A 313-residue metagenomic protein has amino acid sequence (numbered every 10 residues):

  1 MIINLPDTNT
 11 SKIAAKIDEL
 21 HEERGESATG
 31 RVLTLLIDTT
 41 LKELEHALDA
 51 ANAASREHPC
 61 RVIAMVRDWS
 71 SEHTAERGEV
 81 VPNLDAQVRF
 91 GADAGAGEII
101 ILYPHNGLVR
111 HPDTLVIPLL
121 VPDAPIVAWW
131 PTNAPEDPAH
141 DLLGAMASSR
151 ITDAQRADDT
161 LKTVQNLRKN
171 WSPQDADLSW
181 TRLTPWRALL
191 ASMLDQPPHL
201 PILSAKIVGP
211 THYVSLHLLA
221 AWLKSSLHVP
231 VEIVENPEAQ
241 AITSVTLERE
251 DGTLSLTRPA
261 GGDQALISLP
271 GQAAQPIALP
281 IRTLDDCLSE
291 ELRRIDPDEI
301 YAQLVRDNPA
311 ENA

Functional and structural regions predicted by a protein language model:
M1-L120: An N-terminal, globular interaction/scaffold subdomain
M1-R31, D177-D195, S289-A313: Short N-terminal or domain-adjacent regulatory/targeting segments
A53-A64, L120-V127, A145-I151, K224-V234: Structural alpha-beta junctions
R61-S71, W129-T132, D153-A157, P230-A241: A generic structural motif
L84-R89, D93, P173-T181, P197 (+2 more regions): Extended, compositionally simple fibrous regions characteristic of intermediate-filament-like scaffolds
G97-A191: Internal, hydrophobic cores of structured domains that mediate oligomerization or house catalytic pockets within large
A157, L161-D251: A contiguous, surface-oriented mixed alpha/beta subdomain in the mid-to-C-terminal portion of proteins that forms
L227-H228, A239-A241, E250-A313: Long, compositionally biased intrinsically disordered terminal regions
